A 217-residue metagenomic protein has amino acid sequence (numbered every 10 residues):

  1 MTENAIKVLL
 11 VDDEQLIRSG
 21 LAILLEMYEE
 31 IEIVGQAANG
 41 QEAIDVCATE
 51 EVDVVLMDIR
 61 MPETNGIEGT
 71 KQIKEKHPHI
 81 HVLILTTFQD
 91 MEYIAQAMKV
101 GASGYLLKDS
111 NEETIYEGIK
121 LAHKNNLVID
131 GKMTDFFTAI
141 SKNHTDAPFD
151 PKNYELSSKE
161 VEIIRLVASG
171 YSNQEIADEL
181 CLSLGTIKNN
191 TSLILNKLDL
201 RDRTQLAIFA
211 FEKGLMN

Functional and structural regions predicted by a protein language model:
N4-I17, L21-L25, L156: Conserved acidic segment of CheY-like receiver
D12, D58, T86: Active-site residues of response regulator receiver
N39-E42, N65-E68: Acidic catalytic/metal-coordinating carboxylates
E50-L56: Active-site beta3 strand of CheY-like receiver
M61: Receiver (REC) domain active-site loop signature in two-component systems and cognate sites in sensor histidine kinases
T138-L166: Regulatory hinge/linker segments at domain boundaries that couple sensory/effector modules to output domains
G170-Q205: Recognition helix of helix-turn-helix DNA-binding domains
